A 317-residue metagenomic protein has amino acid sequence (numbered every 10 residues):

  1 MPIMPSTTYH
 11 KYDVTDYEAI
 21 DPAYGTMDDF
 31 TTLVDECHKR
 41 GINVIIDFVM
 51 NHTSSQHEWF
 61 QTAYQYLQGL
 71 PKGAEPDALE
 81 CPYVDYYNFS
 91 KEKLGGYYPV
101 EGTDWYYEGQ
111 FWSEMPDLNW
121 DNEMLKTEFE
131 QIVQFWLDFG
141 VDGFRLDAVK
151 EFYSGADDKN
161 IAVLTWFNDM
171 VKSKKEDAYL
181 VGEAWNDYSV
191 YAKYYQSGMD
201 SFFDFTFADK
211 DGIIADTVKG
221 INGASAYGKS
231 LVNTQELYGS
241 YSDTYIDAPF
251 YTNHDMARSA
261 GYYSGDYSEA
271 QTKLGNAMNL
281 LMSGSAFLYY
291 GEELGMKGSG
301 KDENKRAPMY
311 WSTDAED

Functional and structural regions predicted by a protein language model:
M1-D317: Active-site and adjacent substrate-binding regions of carbohydrate-active enzymes
